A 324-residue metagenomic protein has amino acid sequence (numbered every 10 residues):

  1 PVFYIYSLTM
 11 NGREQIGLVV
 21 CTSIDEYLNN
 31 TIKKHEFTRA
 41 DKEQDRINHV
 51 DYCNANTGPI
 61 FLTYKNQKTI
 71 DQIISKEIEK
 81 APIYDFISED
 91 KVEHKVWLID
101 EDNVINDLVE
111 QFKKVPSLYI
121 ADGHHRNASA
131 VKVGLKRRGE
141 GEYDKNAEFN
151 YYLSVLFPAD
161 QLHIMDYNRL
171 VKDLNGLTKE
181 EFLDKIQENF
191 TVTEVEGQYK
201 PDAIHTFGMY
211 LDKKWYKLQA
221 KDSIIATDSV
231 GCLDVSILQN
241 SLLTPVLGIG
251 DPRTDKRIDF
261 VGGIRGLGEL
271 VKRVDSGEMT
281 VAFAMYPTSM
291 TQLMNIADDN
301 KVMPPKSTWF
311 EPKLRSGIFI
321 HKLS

Functional and structural regions predicted by a protein language model:
P1-S324: Surface-exposed, charge/polar-rich loops and edge strands
